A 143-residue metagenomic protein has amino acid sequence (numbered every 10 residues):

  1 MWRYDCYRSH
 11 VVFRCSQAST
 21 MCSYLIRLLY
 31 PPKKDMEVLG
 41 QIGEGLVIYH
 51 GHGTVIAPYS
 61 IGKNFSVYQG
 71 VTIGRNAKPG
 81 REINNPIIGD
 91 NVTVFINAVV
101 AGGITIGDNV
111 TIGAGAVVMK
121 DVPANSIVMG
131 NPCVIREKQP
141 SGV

Functional and structural regions predicted by a protein language model:
M1-P32, S141-V143: Terminal amphipathic alpha-helical/low-complexity segments used for targeting or macromolecular assembly
E37-L39, G43-G45, Y49-H52, A57-P58 (+10 more regions): Left-handed beta-helix
V122, K138-Q139: Short beta-strand->loop
V134-R136: Acidic, carboxylate-rich catalytic segments that either coordinate divalent cations
